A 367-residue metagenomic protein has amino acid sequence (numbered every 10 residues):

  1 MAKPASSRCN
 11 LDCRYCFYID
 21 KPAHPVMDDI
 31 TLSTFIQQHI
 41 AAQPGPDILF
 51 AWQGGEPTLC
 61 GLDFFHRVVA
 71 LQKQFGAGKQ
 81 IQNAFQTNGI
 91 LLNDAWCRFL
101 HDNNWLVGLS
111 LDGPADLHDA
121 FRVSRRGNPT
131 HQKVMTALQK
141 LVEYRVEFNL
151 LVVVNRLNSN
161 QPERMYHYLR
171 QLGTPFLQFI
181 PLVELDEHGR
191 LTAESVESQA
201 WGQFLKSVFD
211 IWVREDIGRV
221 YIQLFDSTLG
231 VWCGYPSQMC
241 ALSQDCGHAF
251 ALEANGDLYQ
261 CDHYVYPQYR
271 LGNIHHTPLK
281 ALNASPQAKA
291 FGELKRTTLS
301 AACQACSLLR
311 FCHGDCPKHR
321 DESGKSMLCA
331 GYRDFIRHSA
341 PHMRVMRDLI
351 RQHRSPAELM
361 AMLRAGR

Functional and structural regions predicted by a protein language model:
M1-I30: Canonical Radical SAM [4Fe-4S] cluster-binding loop centered on the CxxxCxxC motif and its immediate flanking residues
M1-K3, L49-G55, Q82-T87, I222-L224: Extended hydrophobic secondary-structure segments that form protein cores and membrane-embedded regions
A5-D12, E56-L59, C246, C303-A305 (+1 more regions): Cysteine-centered iron-sulfur cluster-binding motifs in ferredoxin-type domains/subunits of redox enzymes
I36-A51, C60-L182, A193-V196: Radical SAM/AdoMet-radical enzyme domain recognition
R125-Q132, Q139, E143-A241, D245 (+2 more regions): Radical SAM enzyme [4Fe-4S]-AdoMet core and its adjacent flexible, acidic and glycine-rich loops/tails across
A254: A cytosolic small-molecule/anion-sensing beta-strand core signal
V265-R367: Flexible mid-to-C-terminal extensions adjoining Fe-S/redox cofactors in radical SAM and related proteins
